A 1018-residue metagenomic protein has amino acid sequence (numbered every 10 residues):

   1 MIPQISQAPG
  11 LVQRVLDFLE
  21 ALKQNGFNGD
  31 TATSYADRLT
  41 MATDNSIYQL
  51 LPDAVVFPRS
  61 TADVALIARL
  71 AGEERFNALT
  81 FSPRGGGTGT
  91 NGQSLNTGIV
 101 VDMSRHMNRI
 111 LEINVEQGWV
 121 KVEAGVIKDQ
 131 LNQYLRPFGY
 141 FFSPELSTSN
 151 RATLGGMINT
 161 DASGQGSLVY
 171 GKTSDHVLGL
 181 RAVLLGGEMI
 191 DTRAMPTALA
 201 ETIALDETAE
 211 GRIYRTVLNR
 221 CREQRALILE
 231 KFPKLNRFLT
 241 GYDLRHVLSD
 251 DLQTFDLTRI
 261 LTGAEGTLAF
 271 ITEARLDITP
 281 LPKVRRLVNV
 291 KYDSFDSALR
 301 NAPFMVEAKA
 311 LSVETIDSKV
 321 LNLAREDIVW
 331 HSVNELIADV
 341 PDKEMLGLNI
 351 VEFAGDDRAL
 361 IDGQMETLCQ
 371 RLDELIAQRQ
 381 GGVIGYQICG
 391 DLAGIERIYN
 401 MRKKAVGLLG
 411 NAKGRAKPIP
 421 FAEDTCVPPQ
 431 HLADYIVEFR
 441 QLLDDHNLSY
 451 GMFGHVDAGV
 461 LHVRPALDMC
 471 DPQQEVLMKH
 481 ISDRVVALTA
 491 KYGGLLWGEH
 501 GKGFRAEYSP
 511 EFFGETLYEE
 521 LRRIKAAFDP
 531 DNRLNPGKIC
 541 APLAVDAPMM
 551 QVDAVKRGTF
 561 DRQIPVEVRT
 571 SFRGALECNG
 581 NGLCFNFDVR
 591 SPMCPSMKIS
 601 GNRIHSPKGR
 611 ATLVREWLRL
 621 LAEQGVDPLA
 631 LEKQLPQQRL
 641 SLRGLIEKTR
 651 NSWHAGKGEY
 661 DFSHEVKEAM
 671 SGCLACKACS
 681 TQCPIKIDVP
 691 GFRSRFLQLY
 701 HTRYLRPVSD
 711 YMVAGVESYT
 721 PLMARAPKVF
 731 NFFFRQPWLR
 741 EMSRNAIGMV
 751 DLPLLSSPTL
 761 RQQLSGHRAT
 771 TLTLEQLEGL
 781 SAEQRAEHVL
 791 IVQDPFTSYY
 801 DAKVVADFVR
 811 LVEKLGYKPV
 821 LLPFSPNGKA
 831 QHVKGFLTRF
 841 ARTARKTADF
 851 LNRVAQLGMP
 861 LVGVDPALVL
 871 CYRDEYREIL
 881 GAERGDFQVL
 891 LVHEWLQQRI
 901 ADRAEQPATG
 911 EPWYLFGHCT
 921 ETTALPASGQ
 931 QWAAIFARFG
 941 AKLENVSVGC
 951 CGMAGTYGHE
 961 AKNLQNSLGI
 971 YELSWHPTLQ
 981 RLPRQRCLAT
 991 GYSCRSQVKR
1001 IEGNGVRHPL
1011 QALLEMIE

Functional and structural regions predicted by a protein language model:
M1-G72, F76, G86-G118, S147 (+6 more regions): N-terminal flexible segment immediately upstream of the FAD-binding catalytic core in FAD-dependent oxidoreductases
I2-I5, I203-L248, T254, I524 (+5 more regions): Flexible inter-domain linker/hinge segments
I5-P9, N28-Y35, A78-T80, S143-E145 (+10 more regions): Flexible, glycine/charged-enriched surface loops at secondary-structure junctions
S46-N77, F81, I99, M103-T148 (+5 more regions): N-terminal glycine-rich flavin-associated loop
M157-N159, S163-D250, T254-R325, W330 (+3 more regions): Mobile "lid/hinge" segments at catalytic clefts and subdomain interfaces of large enzymes
A274, L281, V306-A416, G454 (+6 more regions): Terminal amphipathic helices with adjacent charged low-complexity linkers/tails
D529, P536, P690-E1018: Iron-sulfur cluster-binding electron-transfer modules in prokaryotic oxidoreductases
D546, M550-N581, F585-M723, A841-T847 (+6 more regions): Ferredoxin-type iron-sulfur electron-transfer modules in oxidoreductases and energy-metabolism complexes
